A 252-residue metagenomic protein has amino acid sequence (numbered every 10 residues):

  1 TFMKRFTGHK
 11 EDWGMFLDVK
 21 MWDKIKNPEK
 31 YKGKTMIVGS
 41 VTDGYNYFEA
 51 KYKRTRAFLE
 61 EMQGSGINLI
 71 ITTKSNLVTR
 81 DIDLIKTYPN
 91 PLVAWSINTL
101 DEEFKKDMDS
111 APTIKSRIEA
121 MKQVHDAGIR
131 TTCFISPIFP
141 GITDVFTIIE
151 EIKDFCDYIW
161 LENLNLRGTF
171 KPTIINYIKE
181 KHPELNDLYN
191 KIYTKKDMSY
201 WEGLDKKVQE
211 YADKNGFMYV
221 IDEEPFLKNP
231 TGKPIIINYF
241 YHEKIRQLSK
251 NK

Functional and structural regions predicted by a protein language model:
T1-L92, L100-E103, I114, D126: Conserved Radical SAM active-site core
W22-I25, R56-L59, I82, R117-M121 (+2 more regions): Generic structural signal for well-ordered alpha-helices, preferentially at hydrophobic/aromatic core positions
M36, L69-I71, V93-W95, T131-I135 (+2 more regions): Hydrophobic faces of well-ordered beta-strands that scaffold small-molecule active sites in alpha/beta enzyme cores
I37-N46, N76-T79, P91-A111, P140 (+2 more regions): Conserved radical SAM core fold
A50-K53, M108-S116, K196-Y200: Alpha-helix N-cap and loop-to-helix initiation/capping positions
Q63, H125-D126, K153, D213: Anion (oxyanion) recognition and catalysis
S110, K122-T143, T194-M198: Conserved strand-turn element in the central/C-terminal portion of the radical SAM core barrel that lines
F146-K252: Auxiliary Fe-S-binding modules of radical SAM enzymes
